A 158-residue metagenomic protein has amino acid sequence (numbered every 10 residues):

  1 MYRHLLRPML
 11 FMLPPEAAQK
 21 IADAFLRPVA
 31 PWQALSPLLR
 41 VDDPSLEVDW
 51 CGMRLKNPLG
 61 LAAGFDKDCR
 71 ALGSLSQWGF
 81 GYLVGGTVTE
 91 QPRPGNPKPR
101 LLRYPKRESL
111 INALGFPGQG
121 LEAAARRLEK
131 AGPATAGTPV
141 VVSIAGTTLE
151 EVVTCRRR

Functional and structural regions predicted by a protein language model:
M1-R3, K98-P99: Short, compositionally biased low-complexity segments
Y2-V48, N112-L114: An N-cap/entry alpha-helix motif that binds or orients negatively charged groups
E47, C51, L55, G60-R158: Active-site entrance/lid segments in N-terminal catalytic domains of soluble metabolic enzymes
